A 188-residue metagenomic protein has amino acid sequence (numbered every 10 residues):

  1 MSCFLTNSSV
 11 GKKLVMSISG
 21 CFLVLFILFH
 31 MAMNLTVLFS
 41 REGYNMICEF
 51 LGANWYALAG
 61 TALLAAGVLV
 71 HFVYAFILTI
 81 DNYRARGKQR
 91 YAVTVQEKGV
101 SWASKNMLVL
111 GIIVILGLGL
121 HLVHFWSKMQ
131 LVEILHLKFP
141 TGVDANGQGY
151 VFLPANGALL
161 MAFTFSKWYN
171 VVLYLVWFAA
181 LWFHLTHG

Functional and structural regions predicted by a protein language model:
M1-G188: Membrane-embedded alpha-helical bundles that constitute the cytochrome b-like, heme-associated redox core of multi-pass
